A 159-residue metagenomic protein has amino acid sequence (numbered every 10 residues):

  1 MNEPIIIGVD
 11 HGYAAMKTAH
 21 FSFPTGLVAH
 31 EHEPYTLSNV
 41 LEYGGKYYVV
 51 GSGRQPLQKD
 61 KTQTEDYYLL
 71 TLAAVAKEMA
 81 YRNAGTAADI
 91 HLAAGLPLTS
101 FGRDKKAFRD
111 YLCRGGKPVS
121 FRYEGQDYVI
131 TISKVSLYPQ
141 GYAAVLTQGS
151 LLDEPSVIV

Functional and structural regions predicted by a protein language model:
M1-Y13, K17-I158: Nucleotide/phosphate-binding catalytic cleft detector across ATP-hydrolyzing and phosphate-transferring enzymes
